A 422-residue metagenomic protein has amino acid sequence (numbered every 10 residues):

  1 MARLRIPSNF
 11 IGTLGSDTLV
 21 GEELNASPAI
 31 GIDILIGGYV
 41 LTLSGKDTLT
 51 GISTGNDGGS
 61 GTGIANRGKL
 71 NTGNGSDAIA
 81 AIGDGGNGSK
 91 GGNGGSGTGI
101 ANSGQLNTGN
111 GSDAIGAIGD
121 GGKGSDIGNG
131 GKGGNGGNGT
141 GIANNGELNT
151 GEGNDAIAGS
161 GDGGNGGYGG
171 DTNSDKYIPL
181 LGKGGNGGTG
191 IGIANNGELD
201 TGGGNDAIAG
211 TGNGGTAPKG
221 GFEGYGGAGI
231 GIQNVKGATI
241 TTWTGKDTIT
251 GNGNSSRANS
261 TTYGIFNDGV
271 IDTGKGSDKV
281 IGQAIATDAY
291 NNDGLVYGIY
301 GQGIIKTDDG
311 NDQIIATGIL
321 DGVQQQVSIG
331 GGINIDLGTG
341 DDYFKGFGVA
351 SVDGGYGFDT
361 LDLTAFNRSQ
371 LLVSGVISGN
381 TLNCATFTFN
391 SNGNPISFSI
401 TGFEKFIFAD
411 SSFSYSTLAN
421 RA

Functional and structural regions predicted by a protein language model:
M1, G95, G137, N186-G197 (+5 more regions): Acidic, glycine-rich low-complexity repeat segments characteristic of large secreted/surface-exposed proteins
M1-T62, R67-G68, T72-D77, T242: N-terminal segments that cap or nucleate solenoid repeat domains
G12, G21, T42, T72 (+14 more regions): Glycine-centered beta-turn/loop sites at beta-strand termini
G15, L24, L43-G45, G73-G75 (+13 more regions): Conserved consensus positions within extracellular tandem repeat modules
A29-D33, Y39, G61-G63, A78 (+14 more regions): Structural detector of coil-to-beta-strand junctions
L49-G51, D77-A81, I115-A117, I157-G159 (+7 more regions): Extracellular beta-strand repeat scaffolds in secreted/surface proteins
G58-G61, A78, G85-G97, A114 (+5 more regions): Collagen triple-helix signature
S60, K69-S89, N93-D120, N138-D155 (+1 more regions): Thr-biased low-complexity repeat/linker tracts and other Thr-enriched repetitive architectures
